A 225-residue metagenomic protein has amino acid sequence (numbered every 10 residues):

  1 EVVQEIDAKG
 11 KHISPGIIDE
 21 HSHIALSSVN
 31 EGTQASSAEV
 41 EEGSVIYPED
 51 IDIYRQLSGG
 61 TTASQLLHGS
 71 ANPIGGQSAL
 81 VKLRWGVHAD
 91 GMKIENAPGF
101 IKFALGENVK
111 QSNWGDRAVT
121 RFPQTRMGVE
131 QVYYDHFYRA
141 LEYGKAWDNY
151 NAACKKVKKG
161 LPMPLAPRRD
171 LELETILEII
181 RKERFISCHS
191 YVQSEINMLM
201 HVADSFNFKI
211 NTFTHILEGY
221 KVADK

Functional and structural regions predicted by a protein language model:
E1, K110-S112, V222-K225: Short, intrinsically disordered, charge-balanced linker/junction segments flanking boundaries in proteins
V2-G43, S58: Replace "His-x-His-based motif
S22-H23, V29-G32, G69-S70, Y191 (+1 more regions): Short, ordered loop/turn segments at secondary-structure junctions
V29-E31, G76-L80, D224-K225: Histidine/acidic-residue-rich catalytic or RNA/ligand-binding cores of hydrolases and nuclease-related proteins
Q34, G43-D50, P123-M127, Q193: Soluble non-cytosolic domains of exported or imported proteins
I46-G60: Post-HExxH zinc-binding segment in Zn-dependent metallohydrolases
L57-I210, T214: Polyanionic/metal-chelating signatures
N197, L217-K225: Catalytic core of soluble alpha/beta enzymes
